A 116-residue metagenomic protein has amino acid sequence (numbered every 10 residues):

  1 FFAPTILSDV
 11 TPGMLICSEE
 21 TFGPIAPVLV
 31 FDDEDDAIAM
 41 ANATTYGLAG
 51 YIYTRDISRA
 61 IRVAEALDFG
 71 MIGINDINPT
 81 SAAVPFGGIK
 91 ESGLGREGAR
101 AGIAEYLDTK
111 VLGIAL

Functional and structural regions predicted by a protein language model:
F1-L116: Conserved C-terminal structural/oligomerization subdomain of aldehyde/semialdehyde dehydrogenase
